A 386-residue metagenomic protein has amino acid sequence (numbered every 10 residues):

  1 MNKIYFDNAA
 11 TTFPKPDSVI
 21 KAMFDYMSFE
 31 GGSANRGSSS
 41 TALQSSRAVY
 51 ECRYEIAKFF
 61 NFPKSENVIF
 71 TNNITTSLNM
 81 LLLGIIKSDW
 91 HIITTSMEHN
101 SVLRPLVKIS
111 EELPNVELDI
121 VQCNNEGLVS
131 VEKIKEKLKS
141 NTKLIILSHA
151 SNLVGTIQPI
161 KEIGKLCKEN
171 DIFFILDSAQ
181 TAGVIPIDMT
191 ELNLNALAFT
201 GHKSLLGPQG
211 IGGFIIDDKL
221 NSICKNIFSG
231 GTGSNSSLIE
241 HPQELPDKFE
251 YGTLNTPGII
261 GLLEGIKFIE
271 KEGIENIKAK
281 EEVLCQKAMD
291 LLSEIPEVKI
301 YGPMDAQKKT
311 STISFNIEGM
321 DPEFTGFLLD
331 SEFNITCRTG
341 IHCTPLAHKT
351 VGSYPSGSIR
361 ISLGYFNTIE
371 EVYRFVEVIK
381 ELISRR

Functional and structural regions predicted by a protein language model:
M1-R386: Pyridoxal 5′-phosphate
